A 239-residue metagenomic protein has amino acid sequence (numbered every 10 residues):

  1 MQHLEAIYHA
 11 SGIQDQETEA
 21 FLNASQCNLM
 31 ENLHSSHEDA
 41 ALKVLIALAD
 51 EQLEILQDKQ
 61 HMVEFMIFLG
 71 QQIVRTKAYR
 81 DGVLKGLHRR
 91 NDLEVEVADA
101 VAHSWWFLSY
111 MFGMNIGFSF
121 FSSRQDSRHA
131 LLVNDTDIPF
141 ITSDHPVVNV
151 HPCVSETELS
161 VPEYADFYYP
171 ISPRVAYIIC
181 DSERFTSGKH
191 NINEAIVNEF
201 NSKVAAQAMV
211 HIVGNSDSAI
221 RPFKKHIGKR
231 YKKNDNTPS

Functional and structural regions predicted by a protein language model:
M1-S239: Alpha-helical structural context detector biased toward long hydrophobic helices
